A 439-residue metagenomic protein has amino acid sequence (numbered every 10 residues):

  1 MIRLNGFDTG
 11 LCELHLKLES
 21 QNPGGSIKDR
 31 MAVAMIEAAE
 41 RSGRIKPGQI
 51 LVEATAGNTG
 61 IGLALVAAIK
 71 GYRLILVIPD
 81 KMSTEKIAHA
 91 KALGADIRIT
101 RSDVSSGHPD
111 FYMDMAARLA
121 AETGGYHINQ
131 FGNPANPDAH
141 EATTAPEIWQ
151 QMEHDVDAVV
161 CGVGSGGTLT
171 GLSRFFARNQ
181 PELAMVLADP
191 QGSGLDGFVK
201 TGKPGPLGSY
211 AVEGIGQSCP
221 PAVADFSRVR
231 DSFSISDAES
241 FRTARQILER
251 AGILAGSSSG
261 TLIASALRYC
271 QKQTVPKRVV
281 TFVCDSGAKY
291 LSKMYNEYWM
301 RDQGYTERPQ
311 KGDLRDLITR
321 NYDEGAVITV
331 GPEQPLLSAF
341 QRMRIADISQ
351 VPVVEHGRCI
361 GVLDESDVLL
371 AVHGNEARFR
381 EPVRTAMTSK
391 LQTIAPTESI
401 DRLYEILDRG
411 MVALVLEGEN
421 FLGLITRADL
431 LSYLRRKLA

Functional and structural regions predicted by a protein language model:
M1-L317: PLP-dependent amino-acid enzyme catalytic core
K81-S83, D323-V327, L336, C359: Short glycine/proline-centered loop/turn elements that form peptide/ligand docking sites
R228, K311-V327, Q334, F379-L391: Bateman (tandem CBS) regulatory domains
I328-D347, V353-E355, V372, Q392-M411 (+2 more regions): The conserved cystathionine-beta-synthase
C359-V362, I400, F421-L424: Glycine-rich acetyl-CoA-binding "A-motif" of GNAT/NAT acetyltransferases
